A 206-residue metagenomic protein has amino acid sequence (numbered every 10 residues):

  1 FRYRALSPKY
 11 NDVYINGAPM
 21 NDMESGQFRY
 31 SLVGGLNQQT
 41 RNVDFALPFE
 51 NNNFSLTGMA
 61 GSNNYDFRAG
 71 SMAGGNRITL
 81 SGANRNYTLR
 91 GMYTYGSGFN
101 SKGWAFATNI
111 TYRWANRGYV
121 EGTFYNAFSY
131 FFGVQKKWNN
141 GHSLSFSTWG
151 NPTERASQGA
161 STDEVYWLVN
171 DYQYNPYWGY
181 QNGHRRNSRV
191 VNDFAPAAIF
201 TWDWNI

Functional and structural regions predicted by a protein language model:
F1, A5, S55-G58, T123-Y125: Short, glycine-/polar-rich solvent-exposed loops and beta-turns at beta-strand/coil boundaries
F1-P19: Extracytoplasmic beta-strand/coil segments of soluble accessory domains associated with Gram-negative outer-membrane
P8-Y10, Q38-T40, G58-A60, A73-G75 (+1 more regions): Extracytoplasmic
Y10, N21-D22, E50-N53: Short beta-strands and strand-coil junctions in structured, solvent-facing domains, enriched
A18-L47, D66-R68, M72, Q173: Short acidic/polar hinge/loop motifs at secondary-structure boundaries that mediate gating or recognition
F45-A46, G75-T79, R113-R117, Y177-R186: Extracytoplasmic loops and strand-loop junctions of Gram-negative outer membrane beta-barrel proteins
G82-A115, Y119-Q158, N187-N205: Transmembrane beta-barrel wall of Gram-negative outer-membrane proteins
F124-S129, S161-D171: Flexible, surface-exposed loop regions and adjacent strand-edge segments of Gram-negative outer-membrane beta-barrel
